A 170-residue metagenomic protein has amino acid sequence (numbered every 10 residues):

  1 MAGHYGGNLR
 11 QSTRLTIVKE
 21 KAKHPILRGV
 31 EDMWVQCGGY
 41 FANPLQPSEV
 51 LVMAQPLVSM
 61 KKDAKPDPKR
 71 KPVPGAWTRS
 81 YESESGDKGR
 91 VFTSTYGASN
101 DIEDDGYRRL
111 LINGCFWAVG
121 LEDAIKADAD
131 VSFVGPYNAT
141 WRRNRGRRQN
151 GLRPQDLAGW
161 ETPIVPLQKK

Functional and structural regions predicted by a protein language model:
G3-G86: Catalytic beta-strand/loop cores that center a nucleophilic Ser/Cys/Thr and support acyl-enzyme chemistry
S59-M60, A64-K170: Extracellular ligand-binding/catalytic regions of CAZymes and related secreted enzymes and adhesion modules
